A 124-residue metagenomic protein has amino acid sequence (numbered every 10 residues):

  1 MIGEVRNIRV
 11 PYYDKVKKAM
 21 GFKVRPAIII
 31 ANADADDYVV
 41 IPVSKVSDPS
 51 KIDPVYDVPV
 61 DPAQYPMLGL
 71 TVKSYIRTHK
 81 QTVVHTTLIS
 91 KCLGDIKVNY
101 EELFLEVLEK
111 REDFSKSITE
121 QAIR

Functional and structural regions predicted by a protein language model:
M1, A33, K51-D53, G69-R77: A generic structural signal for short, non-catalytic loop/turn and secondary-structure boundary residues
G3-V5: Loop/turn positions that initiate beta-strands
Y13: Short, basic/aromatic recognition patches
V16-V24, I29-P66: Compact nucleic-acid interaction/catalytic patches
P59-R124: C-terminal terminal-subdomain/extension
